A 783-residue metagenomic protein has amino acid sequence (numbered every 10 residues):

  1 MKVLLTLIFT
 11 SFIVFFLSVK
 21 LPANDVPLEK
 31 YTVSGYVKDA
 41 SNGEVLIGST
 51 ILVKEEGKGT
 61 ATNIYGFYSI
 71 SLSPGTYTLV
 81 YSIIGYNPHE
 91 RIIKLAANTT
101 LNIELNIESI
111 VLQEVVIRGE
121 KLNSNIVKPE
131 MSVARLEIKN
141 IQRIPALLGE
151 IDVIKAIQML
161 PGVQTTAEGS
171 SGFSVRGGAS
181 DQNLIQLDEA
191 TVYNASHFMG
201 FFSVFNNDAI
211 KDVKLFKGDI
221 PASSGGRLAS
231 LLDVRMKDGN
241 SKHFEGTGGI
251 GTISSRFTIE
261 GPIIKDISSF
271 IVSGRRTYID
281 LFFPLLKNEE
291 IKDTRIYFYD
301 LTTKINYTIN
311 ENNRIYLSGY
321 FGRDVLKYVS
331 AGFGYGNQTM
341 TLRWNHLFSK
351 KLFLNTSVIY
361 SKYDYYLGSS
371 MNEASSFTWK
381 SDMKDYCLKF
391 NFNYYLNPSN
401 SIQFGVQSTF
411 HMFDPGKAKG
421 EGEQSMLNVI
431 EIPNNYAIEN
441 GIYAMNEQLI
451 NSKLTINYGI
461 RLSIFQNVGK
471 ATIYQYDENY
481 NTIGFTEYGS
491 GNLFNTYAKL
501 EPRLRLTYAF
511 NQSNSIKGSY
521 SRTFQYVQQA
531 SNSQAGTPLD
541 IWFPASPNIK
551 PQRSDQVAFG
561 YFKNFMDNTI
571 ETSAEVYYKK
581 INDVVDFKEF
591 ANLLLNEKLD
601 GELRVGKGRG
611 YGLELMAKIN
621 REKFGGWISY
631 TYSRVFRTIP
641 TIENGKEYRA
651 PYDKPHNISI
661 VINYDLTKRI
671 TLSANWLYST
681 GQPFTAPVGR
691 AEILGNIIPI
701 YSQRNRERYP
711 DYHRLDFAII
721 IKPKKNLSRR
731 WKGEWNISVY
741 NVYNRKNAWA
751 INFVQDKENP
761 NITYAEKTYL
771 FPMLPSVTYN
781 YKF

Functional and structural regions predicted by a protein language model:
N24-V26, K30, Y36-K38, S49-K54 (+6 more regions): Short, acidic, small-residue-rich periplasmic hinge/interaction motif at the N-terminus of Gram-negative outer-membrane
E56-F67, K499: Short, acidic Ser/Thr/Gly-rich low-complexity loop/linker segments typical of extracellular and cell-surface proteins
V116-I220, L231, K237-D238, S254: Periplasmic N-terminal accessory/gating domains of Gram-negative outer-membrane beta-barrel systems
D364-Y366, M412-Q424, Q466-N479, Y508 (+4 more regions): Surface-exposed extracellular loop regions of Gram-negative outer-membrane beta-barrel proteins, predominantly
D385-K389, E431, N435, E439-G441 (+5 more regions): Outer membrane beta-barrel strand-and-loop segments of large Gram-negative receptors, especially TonB-dependent
G405-N514, Y526, I642: Signature of Gram-negative outer-membrane beta-barrel scaffolds
Y577-K580, L599-A686: Gram-negative outer-membrane beta-barrel transporters
R669, L677-L694, R714, I720-F783: C-terminal beta-signal and adjacent terminal beta-strands/loops of Gram-negative outer-membrane beta-barrel proteins
